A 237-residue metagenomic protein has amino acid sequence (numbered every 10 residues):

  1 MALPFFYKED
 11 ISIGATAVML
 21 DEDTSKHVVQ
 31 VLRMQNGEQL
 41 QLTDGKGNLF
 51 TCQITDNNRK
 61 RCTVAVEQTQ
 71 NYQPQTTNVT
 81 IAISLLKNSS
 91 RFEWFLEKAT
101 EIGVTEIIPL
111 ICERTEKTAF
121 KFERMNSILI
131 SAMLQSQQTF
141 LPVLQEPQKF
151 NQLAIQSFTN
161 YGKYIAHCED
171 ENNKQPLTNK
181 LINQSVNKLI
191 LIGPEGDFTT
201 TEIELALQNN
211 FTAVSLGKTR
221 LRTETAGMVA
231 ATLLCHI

Functional and structural regions predicted by a protein language model:
M1-Y72, E123: N-terminal positively charged helical leader segments and presequences
P4-F5, Q39, C62, N78-I81 (+5 more regions): Structural motif
I11, T69, C112-T115, K218-T219: Short, ordered loop/turn segments at secondary-structure junctions
Y72-Y164: RNA substrate-binding interface of SAM-dependent RNA methyltransferases
S84, T118, E195, T219 (+1 more regions): Glycine- and other small-residue-rich loops at beta-strand/loop junctions that grip anionic moieties
K163-E204, F211-L216: Active-site/ligand-binding-proximal alpha/beta "capping" segment
T200-I237: Structured adenosyl-cofactor binding patch, chiefly the S-adenosyl-L-methionine
